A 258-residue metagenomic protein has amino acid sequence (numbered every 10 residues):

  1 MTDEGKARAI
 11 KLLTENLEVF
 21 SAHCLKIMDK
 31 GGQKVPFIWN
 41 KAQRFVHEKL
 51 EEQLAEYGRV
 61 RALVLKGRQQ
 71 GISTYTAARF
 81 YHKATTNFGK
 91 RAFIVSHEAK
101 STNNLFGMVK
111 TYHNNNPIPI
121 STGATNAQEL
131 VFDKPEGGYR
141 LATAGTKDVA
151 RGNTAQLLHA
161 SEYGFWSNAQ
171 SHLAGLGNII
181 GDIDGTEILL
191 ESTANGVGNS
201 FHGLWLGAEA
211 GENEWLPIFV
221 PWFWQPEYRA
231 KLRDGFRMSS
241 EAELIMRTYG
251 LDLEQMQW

Functional and structural regions predicted by a protein language model:
M1-W258: Phosphate/NTP-binding elements of NTP-utilizing enzymes
